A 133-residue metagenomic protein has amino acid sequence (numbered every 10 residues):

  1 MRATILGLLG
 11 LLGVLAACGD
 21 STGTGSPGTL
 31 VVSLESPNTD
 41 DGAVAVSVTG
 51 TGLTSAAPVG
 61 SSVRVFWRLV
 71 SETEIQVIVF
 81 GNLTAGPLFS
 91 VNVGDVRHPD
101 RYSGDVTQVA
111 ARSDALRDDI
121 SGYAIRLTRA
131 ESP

Functional and structural regions predicted by a protein language model:
M1-C18: Sec-dependent bacterial lipoprotein signal peptides
G19-P133: Acidic, low-complexity intrinsically disordered segments
